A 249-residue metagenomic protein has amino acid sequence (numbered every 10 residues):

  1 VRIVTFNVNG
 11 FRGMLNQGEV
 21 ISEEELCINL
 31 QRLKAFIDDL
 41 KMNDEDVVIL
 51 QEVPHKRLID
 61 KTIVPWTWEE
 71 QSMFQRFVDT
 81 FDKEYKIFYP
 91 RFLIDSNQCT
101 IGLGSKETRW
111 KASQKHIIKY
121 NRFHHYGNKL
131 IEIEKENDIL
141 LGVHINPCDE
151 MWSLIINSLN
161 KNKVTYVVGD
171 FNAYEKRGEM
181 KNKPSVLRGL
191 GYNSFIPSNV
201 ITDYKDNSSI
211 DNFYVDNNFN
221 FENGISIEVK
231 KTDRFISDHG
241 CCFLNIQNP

Functional and structural regions predicted by a protein language model:
V1-M42, V47, N97-P249: Active-site regions of metal-assisted phosphoester/phosphodiester hydrolases, unifying DNase/endonuclease modules
E19-Q31, E45, D60-T67, Q71 (+2 more regions): Compositionally biased, intrinsically disordered low-complexity regions enriched in charged/polar residues
N43-V47, Q51-P54, W68, F77-V78 (+4 more regions): Divalent cation-coordinating acidic motifs and surrounding scaffolds that mediate Ca2+/Mg2+/Mn2+/Zn2+-dependent binding
V53-T80, S96-T100, R177-P184, D206: Metal-dependent catalytic neighborhoods of phosphoester/phosphodiester hydrolases
